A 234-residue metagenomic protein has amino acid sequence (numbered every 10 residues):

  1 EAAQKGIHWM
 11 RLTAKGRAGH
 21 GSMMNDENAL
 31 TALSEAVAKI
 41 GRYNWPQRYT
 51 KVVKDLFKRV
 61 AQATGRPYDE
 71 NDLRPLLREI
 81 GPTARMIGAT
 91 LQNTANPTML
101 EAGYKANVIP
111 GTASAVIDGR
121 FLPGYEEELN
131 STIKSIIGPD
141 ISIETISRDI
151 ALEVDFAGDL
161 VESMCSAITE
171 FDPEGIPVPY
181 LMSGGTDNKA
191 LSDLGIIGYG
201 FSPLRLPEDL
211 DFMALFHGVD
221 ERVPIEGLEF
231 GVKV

Functional and structural regions predicted by a protein language model:
A2-G231: Metal-dependent amide/peptide-bond hydrolase catalytic core, centered on the "pita-bread" metallohydrolase fold
